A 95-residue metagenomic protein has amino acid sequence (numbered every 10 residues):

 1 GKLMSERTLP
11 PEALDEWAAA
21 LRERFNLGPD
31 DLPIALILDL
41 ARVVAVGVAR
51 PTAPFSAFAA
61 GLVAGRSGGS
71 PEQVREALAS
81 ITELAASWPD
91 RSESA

Functional and structural regions predicted by a protein language model:
G1-F25: Long, acidic, intrinsically disordered low-complexity segments
S5-R7, L21-R22, G69-A95: C-terminal binding/interaction regions
E16, E23, L27, D39 (+2 more regions): S-adenosylmethionine-dependent methyltransferases
P29, I34-S67: Amphipathic, hydrophobic secondary-structure cores in small proteins
